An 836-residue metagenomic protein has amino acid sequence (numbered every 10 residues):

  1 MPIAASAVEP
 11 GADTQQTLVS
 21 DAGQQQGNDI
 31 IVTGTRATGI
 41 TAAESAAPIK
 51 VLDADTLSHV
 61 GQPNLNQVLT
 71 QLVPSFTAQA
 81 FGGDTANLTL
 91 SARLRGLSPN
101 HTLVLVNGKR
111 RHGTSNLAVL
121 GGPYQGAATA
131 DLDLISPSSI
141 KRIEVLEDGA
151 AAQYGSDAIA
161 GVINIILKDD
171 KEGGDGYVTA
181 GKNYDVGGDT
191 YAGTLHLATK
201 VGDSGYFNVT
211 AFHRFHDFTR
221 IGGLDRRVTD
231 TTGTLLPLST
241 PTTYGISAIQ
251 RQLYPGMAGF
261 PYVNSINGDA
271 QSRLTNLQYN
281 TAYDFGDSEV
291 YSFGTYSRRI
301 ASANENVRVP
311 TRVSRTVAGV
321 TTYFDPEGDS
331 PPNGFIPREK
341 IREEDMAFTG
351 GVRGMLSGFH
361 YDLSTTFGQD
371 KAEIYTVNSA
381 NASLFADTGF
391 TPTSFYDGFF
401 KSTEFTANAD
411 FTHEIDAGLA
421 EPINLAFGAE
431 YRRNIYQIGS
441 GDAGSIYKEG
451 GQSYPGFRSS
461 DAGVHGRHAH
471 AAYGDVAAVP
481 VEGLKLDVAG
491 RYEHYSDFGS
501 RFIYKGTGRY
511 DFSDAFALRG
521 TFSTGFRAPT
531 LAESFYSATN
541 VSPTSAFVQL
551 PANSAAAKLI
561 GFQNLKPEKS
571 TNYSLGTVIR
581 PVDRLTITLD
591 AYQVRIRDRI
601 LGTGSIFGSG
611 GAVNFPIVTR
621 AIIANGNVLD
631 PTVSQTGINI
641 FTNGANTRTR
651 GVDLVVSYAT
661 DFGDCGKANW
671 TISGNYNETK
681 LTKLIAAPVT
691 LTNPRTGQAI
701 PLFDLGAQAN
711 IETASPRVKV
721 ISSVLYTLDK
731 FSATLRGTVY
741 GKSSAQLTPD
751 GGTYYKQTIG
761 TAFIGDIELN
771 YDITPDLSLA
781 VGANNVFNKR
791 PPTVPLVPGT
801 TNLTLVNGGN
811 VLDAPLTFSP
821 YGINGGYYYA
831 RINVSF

Functional and structural regions predicted by a protein language model:
D13-T14, F427, T586, A591-R597 (+1 more regions): Gram-negative outer-membrane beta-barrel transporters
G27-V60, A86, S115-Q125, G174: N-terminal periplasmic "start-of-domain" segments of outer-membrane beta-barrel proteins
G39, T70-S115: Extracytoplasmic beta-strand/coil segments of soluble accessory domains associated with Gram-negative outer-membrane
L65-V68, L72, A92-R93, L105 (+4 more regions): N-terminal periplasmic accessory domains that precede and gate Gram-negative outer-membrane beta-barrel machines
K109-E147: Short acidic/polar hinge/loop motifs at secondary-structure boundaries that mediate gating or recognition
T114, I596-R597, E678, G737-Q746 (+1 more regions): C-terminal beta-signal and adjacent terminal beta-strands/loops of Gram-negative outer-membrane beta-barrel proteins
E172-D175, D185-E305, V309-N333, P337-G351 (+2 more regions): Transmembrane beta-barrel wall of Gram-negative outer-membrane proteins
P326-D329, F335-F348, G354, F367 (+2 more regions): Outer-membrane beta-barrel transmembrane domain signature of Gram-negative proteins, especially the mid-to-C-terminal
